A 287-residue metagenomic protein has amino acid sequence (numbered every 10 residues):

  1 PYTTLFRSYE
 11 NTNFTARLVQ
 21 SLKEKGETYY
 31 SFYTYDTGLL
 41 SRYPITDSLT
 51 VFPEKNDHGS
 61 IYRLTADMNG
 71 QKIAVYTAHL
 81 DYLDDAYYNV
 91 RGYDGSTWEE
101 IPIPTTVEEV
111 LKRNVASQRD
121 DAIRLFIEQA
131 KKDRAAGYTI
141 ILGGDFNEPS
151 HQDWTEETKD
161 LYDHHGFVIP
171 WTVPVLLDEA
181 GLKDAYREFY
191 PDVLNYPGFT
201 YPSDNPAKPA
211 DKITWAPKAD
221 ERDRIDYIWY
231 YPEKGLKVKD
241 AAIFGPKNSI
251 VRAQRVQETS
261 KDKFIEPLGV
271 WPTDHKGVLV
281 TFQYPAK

Functional and structural regions predicted by a protein language model:
Y2-L5: Short, small-residue-biased leader/transition segments that mark boundaries at the very start of proteins
S8-D94, D240-I243: Structured beta-strand-rich core segments of catalytic domains in phosphoester-bond hydrolases
S8-N13, T34, R113-D121, F167-V168 (+1 more regions): Soluble non-cytosolic domains of exported or imported proteins
Y9, S21-K25, Y43-T46, D81 (+4 more regions): Structured segments of extracytoplasmic/periplasmic soluble domains in secreted or envelope-associated proteins
F14-L18, D36, R119-Q129, I169-V173: Stable alpha-helical elements in mature extracytoplasmic
T65, K132-I141, N147-K287: Metal-dependent phosphoester-hydrolase catalytic domains
Y88-A116, E157-K159: A solvent-exposed, charged loop/short amphipathic helix patch at secondary-structure junctions
E109, N114-G143: His/acidic metal-ligating clusters that form di-metal
